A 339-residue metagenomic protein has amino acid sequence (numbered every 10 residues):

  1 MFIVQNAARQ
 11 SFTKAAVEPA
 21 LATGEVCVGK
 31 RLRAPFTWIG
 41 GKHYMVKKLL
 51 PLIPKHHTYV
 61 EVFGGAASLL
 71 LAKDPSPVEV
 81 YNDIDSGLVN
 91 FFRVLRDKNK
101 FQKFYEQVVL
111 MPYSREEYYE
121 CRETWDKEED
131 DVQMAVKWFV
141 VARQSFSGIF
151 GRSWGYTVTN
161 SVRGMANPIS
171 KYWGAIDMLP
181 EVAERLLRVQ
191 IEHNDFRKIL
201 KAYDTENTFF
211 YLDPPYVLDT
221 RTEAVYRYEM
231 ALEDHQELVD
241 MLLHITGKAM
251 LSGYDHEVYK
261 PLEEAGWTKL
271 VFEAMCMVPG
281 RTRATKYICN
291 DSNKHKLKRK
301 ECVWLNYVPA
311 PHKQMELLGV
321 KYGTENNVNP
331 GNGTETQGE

Functional and structural regions predicted by a protein language model:
F2-M45, L52-I53, A67, D97-V225 (+3 more regions): SAM-dependent nucleic-acid methyltransferase catalytic core
L52-Y113: Conserved S-adenosyl-L-methionine
K55-Y59, P77-V78, L186-V189, L243-A249: Short active-site oxyanion
V62-F63, N82, E192-N194, L212-P214 (+2 more regions): Short His-Asn-centered micro-motif
G64-S68, M178, G253-E257: Short, polar loop motifs at secondary-structure junctions
L70-S76, K201-T205, E257-A265: Short loop/helix-cap segments at secondary-structure boundaries that form the rim of catalytic
Y228-E339: Long, positively charged, glycine-interspersed low-complexity recognition regions
